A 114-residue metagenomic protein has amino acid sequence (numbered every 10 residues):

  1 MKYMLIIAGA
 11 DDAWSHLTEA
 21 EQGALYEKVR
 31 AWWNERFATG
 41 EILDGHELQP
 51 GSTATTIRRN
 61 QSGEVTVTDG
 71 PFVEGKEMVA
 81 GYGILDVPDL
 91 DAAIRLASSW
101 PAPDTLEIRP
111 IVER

Functional and structural regions predicted by a protein language model:
M1-R114: Conserved, structured core segments of small domains
